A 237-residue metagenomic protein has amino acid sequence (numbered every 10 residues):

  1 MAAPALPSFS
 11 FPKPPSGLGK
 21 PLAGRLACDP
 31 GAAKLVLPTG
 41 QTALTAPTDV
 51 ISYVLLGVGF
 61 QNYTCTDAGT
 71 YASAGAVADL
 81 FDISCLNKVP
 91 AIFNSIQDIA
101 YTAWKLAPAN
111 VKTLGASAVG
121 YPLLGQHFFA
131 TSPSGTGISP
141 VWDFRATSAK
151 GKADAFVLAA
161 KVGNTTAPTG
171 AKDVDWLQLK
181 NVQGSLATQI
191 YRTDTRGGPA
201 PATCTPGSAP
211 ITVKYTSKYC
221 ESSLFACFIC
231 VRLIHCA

Functional and structural regions predicted by a protein language model:
M1-A5: Universal eukaryotic N-terminal targeting presequences
L6-F60, G69-A237: Primary mode marks residue(s) on the alpha4-beta5-alpha5 output face of response regulator receiver
